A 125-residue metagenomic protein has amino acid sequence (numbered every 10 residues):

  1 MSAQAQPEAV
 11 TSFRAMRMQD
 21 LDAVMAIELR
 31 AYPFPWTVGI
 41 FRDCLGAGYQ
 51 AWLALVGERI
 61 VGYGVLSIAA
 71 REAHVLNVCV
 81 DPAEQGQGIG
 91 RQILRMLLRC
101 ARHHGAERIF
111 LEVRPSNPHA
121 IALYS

Functional and structural regions predicted by a protein language model:
S2-A3, Y124: The identity of the second residue at the extreme N-terminus of proteins
A3-P7, S12-Q87, R91-H104: Acetyl-CoA-dependent GNAT
R30, R114-S116: Short beta->alpha junction loops/turns
V75, I109-V113: Conserved hydrophobic beta-strand within the GNAT/NAT acetyltransferase core sheet that lines the active-site cleft
V80, V113-R114: Aromatic-flanked redox-active Cys/Sec active sites in thiol-based oxidoreductases, especially the WC-centered
Q87, R91, E107, S116-S125: Conserved active-site alpha-helix within GNAT-family acetyltransferase domains
